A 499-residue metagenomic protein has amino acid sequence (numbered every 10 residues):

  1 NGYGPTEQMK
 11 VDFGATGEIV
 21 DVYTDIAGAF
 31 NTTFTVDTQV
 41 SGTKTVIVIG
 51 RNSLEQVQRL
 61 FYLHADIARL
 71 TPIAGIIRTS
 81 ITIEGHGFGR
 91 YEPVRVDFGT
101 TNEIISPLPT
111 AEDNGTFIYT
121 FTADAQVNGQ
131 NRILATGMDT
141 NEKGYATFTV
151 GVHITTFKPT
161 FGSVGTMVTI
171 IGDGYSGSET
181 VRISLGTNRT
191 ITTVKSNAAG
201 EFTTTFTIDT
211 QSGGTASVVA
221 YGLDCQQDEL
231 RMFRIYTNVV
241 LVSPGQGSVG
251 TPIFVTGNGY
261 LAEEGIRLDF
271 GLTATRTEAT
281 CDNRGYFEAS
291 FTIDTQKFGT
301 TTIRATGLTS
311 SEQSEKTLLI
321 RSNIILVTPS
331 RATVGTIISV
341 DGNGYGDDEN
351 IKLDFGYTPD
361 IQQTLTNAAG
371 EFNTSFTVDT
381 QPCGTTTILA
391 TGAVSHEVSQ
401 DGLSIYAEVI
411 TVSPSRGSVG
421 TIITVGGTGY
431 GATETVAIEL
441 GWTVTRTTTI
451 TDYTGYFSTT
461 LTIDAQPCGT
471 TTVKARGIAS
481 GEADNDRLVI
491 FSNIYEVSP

Functional and structural regions predicted by a protein language model:
N1-P499: Extracytoplasmic/secretory-pathway segments with low complexity and glycosylation-like composition
